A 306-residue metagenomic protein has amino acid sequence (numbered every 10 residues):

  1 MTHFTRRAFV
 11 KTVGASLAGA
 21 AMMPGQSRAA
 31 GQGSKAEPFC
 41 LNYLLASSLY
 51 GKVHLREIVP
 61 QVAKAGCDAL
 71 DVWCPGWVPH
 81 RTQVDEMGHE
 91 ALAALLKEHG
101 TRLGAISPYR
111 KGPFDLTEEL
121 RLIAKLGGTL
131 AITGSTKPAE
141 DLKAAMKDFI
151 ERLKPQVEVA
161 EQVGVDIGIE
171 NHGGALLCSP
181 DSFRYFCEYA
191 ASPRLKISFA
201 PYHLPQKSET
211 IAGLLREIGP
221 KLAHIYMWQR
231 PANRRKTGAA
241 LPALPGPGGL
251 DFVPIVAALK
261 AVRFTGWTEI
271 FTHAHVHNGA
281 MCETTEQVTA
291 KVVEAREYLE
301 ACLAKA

Functional and structural regions predicted by a protein language model:
T2-Y43, V53-A65, P180-F199, H203-A306: Histidine-acidic metal/acid-base catalytic patches
V13-M22, E37, R56-V59, A63 (+4 more regions): Active-site acidic/histidine proton-transfer and metal-coordination neighborhood in alpha/beta enzyme cores
L41-S47, L70-V72, L103-P108, A131-T133 (+4 more regions): Hydrophobic faces of well-ordered beta-strands that scaffold small-molecule active sites in alpha/beta enzyme cores
A46-Y50, W73-P75, P108-K111, S135-P138 (+4 more regions): Active-site beta-loop-alpha junctions enriched in small/polar residues
L49, Q83-M87, F114, K147 (+3 more regions): Conserved phosphate-coordination/catalytic loops
V72-A91: Glycine-rich, proline-tolerant flexible connector loops at the mouths of alpha/beta enzymes
P79-H80, P113, E140, L177 (+2 more regions): Generic structural signal for helix capping and beta-alpha/helix-loop junctions
G88-E98, R152-V159, I255-A258: Catalytic-core regions built around general acid/base machinery
